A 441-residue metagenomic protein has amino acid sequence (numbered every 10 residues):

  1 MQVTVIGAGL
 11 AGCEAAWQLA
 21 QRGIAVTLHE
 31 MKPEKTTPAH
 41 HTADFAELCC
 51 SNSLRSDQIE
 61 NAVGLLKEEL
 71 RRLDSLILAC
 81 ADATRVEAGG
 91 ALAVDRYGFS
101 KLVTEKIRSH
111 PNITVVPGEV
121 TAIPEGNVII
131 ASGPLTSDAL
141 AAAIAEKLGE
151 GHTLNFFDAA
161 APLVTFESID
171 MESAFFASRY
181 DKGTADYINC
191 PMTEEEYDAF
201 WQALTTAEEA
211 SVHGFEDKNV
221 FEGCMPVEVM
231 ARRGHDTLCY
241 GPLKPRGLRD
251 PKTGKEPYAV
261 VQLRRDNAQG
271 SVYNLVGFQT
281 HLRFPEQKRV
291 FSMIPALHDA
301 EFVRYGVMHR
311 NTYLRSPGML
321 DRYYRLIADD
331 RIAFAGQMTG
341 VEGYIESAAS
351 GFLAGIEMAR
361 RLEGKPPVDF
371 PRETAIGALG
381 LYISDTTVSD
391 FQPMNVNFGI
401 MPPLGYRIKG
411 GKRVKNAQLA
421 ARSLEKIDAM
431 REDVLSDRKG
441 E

Functional and structural regions predicted by a protein language model:
M1-A11: Beta1/beta-strand and adjacent pyrophosphate-binding region of the FAD-binding site in flavoprotein oxidoreductases
W17-A79, R372-I383: N-terminal FAD cofactor-binding segment of flavoenzymes
E47-Q58, D82-G98: Dinucleotide-binding Rossmann-like beta1-alpha1 core, especially the glycine-rich loop that anchors the ADP
R96-V115: Helical element adjacent to the flavin cofactor pocket in flavoenzyme catalytic cores
S109-F284, K288-R289: Predominantly flavin-linked oxidoreductase catalytic cores and closely associated redox partners
L275-V341, A348-S350, V368-D385, F391-N395 (+1 more regions): A glycine-rich dinucleotide-binding beta-alpha-beta segment and adjacent secondary-structure elements that constitute
S347-V368: Internal hydrophobic alpha-helix adjacent to the cofactor/substrate pocket in enzyme cavities
F391-E441: C-terminal auxiliary extensions adjacent to catalytic cores
